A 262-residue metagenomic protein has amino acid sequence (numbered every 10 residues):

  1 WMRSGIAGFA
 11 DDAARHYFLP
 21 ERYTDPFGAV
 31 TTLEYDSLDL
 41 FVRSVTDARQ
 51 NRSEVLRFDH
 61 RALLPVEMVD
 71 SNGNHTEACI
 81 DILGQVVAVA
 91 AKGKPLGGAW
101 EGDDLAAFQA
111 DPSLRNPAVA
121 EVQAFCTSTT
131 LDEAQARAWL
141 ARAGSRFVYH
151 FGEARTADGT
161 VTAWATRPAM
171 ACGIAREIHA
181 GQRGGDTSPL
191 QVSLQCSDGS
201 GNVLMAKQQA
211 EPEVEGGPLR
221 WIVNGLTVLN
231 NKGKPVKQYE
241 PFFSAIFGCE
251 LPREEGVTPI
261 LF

Functional and structural regions predicted by a protein language model:
W1-F262: Acidic, low-complexity segments
